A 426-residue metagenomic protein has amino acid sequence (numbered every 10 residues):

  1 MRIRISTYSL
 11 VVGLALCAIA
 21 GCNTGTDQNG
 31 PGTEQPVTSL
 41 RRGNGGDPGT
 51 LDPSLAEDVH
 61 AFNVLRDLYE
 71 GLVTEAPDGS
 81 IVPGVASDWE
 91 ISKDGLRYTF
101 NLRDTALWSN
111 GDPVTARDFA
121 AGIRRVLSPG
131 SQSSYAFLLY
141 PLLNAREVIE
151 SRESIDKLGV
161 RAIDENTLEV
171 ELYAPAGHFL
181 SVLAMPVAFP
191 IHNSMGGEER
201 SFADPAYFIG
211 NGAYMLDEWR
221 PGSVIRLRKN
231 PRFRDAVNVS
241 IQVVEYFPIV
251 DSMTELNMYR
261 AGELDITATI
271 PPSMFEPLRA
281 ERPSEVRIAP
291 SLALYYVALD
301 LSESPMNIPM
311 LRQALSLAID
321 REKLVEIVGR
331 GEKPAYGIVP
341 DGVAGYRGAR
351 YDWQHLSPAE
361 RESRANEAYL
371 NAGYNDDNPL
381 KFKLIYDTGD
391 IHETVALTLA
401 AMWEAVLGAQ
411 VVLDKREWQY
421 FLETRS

Functional and structural regions predicted by a protein language model:
G25, E367-S426: Ligand/substrate-recognition segments at binding pockets and active sites
P36-G49, S87, R97-F100, F119-G122 (+7 more regions): Short, well-ordered beta-strand elements
G43-K93, R124, S131, Y207-G210: N-terminal lobe/hinge region of extracytoplasmic solute-binding protein
S87-Y135, E169, M258, P305: Aromatic- and charge-enriched surface segment that lines or borders ligand/interaction sites
T115-G122, E165-E171, G212-A213, I241-V243 (+4 more regions): Alpha-helical secondary-structure segments
L143-A145, S151-D156, R161, N166 (+5 more regions): Gly/Pro-rich hinge or "lid" segments in bacterial periplasmic/extracellular proteins
D217-R228, E245-E303, E326: Extracellular/periplasmic solute-recognition and catalytic clefts
K333-A372, G389-T394: Structural transition elements
